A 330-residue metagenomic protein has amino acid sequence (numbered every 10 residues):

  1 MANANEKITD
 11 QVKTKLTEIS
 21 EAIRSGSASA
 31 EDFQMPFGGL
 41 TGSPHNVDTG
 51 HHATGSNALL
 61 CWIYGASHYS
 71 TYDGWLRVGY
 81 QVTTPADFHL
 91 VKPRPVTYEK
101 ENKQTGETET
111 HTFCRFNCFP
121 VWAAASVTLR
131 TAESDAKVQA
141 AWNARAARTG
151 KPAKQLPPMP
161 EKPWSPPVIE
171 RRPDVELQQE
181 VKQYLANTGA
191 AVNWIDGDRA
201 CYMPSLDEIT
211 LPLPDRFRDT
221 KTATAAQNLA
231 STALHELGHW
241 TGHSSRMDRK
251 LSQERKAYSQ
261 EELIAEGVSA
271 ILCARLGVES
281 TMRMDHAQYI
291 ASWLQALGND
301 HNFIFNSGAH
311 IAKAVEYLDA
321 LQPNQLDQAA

Functional and structural regions predicted by a protein language model:
M1-A330: N-terminal accessory/interface modules of nucleic-acid-binding and processing proteins
